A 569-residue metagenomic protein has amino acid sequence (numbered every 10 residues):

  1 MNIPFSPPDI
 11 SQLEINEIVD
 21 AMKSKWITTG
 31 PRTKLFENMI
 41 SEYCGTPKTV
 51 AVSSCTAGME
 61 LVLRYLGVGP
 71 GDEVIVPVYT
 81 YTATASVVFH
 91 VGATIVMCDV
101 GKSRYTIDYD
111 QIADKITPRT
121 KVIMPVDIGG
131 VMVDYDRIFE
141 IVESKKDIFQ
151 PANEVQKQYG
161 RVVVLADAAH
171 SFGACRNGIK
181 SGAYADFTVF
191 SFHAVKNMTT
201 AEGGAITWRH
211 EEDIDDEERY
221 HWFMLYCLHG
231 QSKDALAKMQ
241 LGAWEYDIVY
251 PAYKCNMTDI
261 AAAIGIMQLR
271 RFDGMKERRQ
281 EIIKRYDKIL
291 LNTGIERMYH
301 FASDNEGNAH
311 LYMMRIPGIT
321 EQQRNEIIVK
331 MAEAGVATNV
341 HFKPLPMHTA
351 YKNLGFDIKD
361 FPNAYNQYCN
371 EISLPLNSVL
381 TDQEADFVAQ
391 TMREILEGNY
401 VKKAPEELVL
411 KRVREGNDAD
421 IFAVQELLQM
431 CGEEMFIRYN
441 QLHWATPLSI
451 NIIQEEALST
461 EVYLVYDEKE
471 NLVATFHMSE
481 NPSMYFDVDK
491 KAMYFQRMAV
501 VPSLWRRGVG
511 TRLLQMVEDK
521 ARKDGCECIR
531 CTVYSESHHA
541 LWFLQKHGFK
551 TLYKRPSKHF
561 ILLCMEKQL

Functional and structural regions predicted by a protein language model:
W26-E73, V87-F89, M97, K146-Q150: Phosphate-binding glycine-rich loop
K34-N38, T46-P47, V122-V126, V131 (+3 more regions): PLP-dependent aminotransferase class I/II
R64, V68-A168, C175: PLP-dependent aminotransferase-like
A152-M198, W244-I248: Conserved active-site segment immediately N-terminal to the catalytic lysine that forms the internal aldimine
Q429-Q454: Conserved GNAT-fold acetyl-CoA-binding loop/helix
V500, R506-D519, W542, K546: Conserved acetyl-CoA-binding loop-helix of GNAT-fold acetyltransferases
T511, K523, S535-Y553, I561: Conserved active-site alpha-helix within GNAT-family acetyltransferase domains
A521-V533: Conserved GNAT acetyl-CoA-binding A-motif
